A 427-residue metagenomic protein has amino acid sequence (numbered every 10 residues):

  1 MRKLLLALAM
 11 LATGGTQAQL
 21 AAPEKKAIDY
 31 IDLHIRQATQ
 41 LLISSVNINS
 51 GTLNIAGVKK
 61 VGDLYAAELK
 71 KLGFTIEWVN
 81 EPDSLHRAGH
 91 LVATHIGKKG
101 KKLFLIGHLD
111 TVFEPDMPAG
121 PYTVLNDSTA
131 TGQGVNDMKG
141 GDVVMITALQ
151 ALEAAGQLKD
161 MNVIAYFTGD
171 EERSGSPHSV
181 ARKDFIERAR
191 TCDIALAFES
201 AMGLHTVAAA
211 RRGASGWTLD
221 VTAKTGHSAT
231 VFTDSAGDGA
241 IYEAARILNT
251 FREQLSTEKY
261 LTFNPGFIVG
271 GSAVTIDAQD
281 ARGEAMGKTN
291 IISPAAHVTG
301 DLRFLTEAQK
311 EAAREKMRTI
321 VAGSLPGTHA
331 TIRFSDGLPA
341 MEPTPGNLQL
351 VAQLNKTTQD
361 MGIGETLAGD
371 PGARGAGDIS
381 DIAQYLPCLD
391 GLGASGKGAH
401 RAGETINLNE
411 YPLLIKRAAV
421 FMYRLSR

Functional and structural regions predicted by a protein language model:
M1-P23: Bacterial Sec-dependent N-terminal signal peptides
Q19-K26, G51, E68, S84 (+1 more regions): Metal-dependent amide/peptide-bond hydrolase catalytic core, centered on the "pita-bread" metallohydrolase fold
Q19-Q133, E153-L158: Acidic/His- and Gly-rich active-site-bordering loop/insert found across diverse amide/peptide-bond hydrolases
H34, F113-P115, Q157, A209-G213 (+2 more regions): Short glycine/proline-enriched loop/turn "hinge" motifs that connect secondary-structure elements and lie
T39-I43, G62, A66, D142 (+7 more regions): Extracytoplasmic/secreted envelope proteins and their assembly/folding machinery, especially bacterial periplasmic
L105, N126-S176, W217-V221, F232-Q254 (+2 more regions): Alpha-helical metal-binding/catalytic segments enriched in His/Glu/Asp
E114-V124, A210-S215, A278-G283: Short, flexible, mixed-charge acidic loops at enzyme active sites
M138-A214, G270-D280, S426-R427: Acidic/histidine-rich catalytic neighborhood of metal-dependent amide-processing enzymes
